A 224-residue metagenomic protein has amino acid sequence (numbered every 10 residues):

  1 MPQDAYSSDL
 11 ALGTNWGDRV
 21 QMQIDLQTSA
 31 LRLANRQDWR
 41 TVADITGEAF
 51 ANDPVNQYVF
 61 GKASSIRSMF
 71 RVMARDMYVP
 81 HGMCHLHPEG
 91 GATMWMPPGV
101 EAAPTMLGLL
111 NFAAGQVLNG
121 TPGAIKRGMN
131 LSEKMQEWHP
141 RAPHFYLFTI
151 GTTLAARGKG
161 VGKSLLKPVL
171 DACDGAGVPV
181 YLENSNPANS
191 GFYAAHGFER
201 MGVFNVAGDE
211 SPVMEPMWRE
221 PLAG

Functional and structural regions predicted by a protein language model:
M1-Q21: N-terminal amphipathic/basic-hydrophobic helices that include classical n-h-c signal peptides and signal-anchor
A30-D44: A short beta-loop-alpha structural element at the N-terminal edge of CoA-dependent acyl/N-acetyltransferase catalytic
A51-V72: Conserved GNAT-fold acetyl-CoA-binding loop/helix
S68-G91, P140-Y146: A short helix-loop-beta-strand connector motif used in the catalytic cores of GNAT acetyltransferases and, in some
A92-G151, R157, G208-D209: Conserved acyl-donor/pantetheine-binding loop and adjacent beta-alpha core of acyl/acetyltransferases and related
G158-D171: Conserved acetyl-CoA-binding loop-helix of GNAT-fold acetyltransferases
K163, G175, N186-V203: Conserved active-site alpha-helix within GNAT-family acetyltransferase domains
V178, L182-P187, V206-G224: C-terminal "cap" of GNAT-fold acetyltransferases
